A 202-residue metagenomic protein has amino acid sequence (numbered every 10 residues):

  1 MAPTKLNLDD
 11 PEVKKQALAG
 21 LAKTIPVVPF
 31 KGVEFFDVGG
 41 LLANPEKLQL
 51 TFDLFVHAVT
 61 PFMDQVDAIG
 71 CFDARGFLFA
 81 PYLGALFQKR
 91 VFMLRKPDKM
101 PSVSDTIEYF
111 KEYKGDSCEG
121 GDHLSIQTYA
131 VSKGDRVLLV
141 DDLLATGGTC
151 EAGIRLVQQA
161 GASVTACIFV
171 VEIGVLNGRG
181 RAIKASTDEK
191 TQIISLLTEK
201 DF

Functional and structural regions predicted by a protein language model:
A2-D10, K14, G20-L21, E151-F202: PRPP-dependent phosphoribosyltransferase catalytic core
A2-Q65: Active-site-facing substrate-recognition patch
D64-D73: Short glycine-rich phosphate-binding loop at a beta-alpha junction
D67-A68, R136-L138, A166: Structural motif
L78-F87, G153-I154: Short Gly/Thr/Asp-enriched flexible loops that form oxyanion-binding sites at enzyme active sites
A85-V91, A162: A short helix-loop-beta submotif of the ANL/AMP-binding
K89-V137: Short, glycine/charge-rich flexible loops or terminal/linker lids adjacent to PRPP-binding catalytic cores
D142, G147: Conserved G/P- and acidic residue-centered "switch" motifs that form tight phosphate/ATP-binding loops in soluble
